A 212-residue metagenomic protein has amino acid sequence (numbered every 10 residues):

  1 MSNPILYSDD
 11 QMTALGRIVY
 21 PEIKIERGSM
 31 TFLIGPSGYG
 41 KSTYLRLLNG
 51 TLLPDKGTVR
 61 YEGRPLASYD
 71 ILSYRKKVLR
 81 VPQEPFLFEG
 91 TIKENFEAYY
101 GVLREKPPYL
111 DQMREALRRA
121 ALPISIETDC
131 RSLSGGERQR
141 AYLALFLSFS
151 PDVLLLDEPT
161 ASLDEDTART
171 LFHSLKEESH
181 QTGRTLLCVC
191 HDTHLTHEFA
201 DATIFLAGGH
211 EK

Functional and structural regions predicted by a protein language model:
N49: Helix-to-loop junction immediately C-terminal to a conserved catalytic motif
G57-P65, Y74: Conserved ABC transporter NBD signature motif
P85-E94, L103: Conserved catalytic motifs of ABC-family nucleotide-binding domains
P108-I126: Conserved ABC ATPase "signature" region
D129-L133, E137: Conserved ABC ATPase signature
L154-E158: Catalytic Walker B motif of ABC-type/P-loop ATPase nucleotide-binding domains
E165-T167: Helix N-cap at the start of a conserved alpha-helix in ABC-type nucleotide-binding domains
